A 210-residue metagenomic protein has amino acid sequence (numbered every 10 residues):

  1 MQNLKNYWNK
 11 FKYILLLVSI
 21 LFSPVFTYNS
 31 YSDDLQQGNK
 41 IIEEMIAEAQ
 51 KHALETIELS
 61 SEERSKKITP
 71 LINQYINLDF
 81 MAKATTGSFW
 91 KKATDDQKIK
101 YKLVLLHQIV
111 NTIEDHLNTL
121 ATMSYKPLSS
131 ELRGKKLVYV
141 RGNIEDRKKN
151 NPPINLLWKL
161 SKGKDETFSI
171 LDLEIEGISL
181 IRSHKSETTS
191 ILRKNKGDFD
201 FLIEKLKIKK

Functional and structural regions predicted by a protein language model:
N3-L15: Bacterial N-terminal signal peptides that target proteins for export
I14-V25: Bacterial N-terminal signal peptides
T27-S32: Boundary at the C-terminal end of the N-terminal hydrophobic targeting segment
D34-I113: Early exported N-terminus immediately downstream of N-terminal targeting peptides
Q37, K51, E55-E62, K92-D96 (+7 more regions): Surface-exposed, polar/charged faces of alpha-helical domains in mature secreted/periplasmic/lumenal proteins
N111-I154, K205, K209-K210: Surface-exposed, charged secondary-structure patches
N155-R182: Short beta-strand edge/turn micro-motifs at domain boundaries
D172-K210: Low-complexity, intrinsically disordered terminal/linker segments enriched in charged and Gly/Pro repeats
